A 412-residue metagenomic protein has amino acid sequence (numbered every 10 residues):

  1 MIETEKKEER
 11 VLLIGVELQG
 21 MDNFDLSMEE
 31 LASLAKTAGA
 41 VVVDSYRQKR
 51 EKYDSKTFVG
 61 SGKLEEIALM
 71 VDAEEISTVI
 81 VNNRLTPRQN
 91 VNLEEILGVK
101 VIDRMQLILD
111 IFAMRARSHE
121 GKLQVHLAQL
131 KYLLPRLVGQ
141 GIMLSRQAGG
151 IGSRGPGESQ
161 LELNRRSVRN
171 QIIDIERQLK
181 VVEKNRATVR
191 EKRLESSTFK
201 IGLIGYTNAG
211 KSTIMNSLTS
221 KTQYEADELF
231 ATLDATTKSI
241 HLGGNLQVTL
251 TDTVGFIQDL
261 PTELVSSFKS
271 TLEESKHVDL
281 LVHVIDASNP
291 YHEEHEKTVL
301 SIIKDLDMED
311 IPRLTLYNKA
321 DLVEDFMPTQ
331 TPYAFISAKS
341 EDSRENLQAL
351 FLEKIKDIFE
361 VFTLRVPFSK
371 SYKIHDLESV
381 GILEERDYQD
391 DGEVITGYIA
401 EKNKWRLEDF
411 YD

Functional and structural regions predicted by a protein language model:
M1-D110: N-terminal accessory targeting/assembly segments
M1-L13, V138-A209, M215, S301-D412: C-terminal-of-GTPase-core extension/linker across diverse P-loop GTPases
I2-E3, L26-E29, K52-A68, D234 (+2 more regions): Switch II of P-loop NTPase G domains
E17-M21, R50-K52, R84-P87, Q106-L109 (+6 more regions): Conserved nucleotide-binding/hydrolysis micro-motifs of P-loop NTPases
L18-D22, D54-T57, R115-H119, Q160 (+4 more regions): Flexible beta-alpha connector loops of hexameric P-loop NTPases
M28-L34, A68-V71, L85-E95, N245-L246 (+1 more regions): Conserved C-terminal guanine-recognition region of P-loop GTPase G domains, centered on the G4
L107-V125: Short alpha-helix plus adjacent loop in nuclease-associated cores
R186, R193-F199, T219-Q247, T262-S267 (+2 more regions): Switch I (effector-binding) loop of TRAFAC-class P-loop GTPase G-domains
